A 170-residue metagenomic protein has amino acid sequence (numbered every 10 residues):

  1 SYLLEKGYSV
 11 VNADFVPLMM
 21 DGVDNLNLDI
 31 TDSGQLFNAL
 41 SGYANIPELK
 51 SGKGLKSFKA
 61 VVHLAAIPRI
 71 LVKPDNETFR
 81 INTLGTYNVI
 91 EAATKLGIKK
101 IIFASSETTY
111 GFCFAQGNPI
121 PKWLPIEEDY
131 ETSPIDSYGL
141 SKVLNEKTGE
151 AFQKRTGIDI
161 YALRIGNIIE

Functional and structural regions predicted by a protein language model:
S1-Y8: Canonical Rossmann dinucleotide-binding motif of NAD(H)/NADP(H)-dependent dehydrogenases/reductases, specifically
M19-G34: Rossmann-fold cofactor-recognition segment
N25, T78-F79, A93: A hydrophobic alpha-helix adjacent to the NAD(P)-binding/active-site core of NAD(P)-dependent oxidoreductases, strongly
I30-I81: NAD(P)H-binding glycine-rich loop region in Rossmannoid oxidoreductase-like domains and their noncatalytic homologs
R80, Q116-G157: Catalytic helix-loop patch of NAD(P)-dependent Rossmann-fold dehydrogenases
I81-T86, I102-S105, S141: Short alpha-helix in the Rossmann-fold core of NAD(P)-dependent oxidoreductases
N88-I135: Conserved Rossmann-fold NAD(P)-dependent oxidoreductase catalytic core, especially the SDR/UDP-sugar
S105, E146-E170: Conserved beta-loop-beta element that borders a ligand/cofactor-binding pocket
